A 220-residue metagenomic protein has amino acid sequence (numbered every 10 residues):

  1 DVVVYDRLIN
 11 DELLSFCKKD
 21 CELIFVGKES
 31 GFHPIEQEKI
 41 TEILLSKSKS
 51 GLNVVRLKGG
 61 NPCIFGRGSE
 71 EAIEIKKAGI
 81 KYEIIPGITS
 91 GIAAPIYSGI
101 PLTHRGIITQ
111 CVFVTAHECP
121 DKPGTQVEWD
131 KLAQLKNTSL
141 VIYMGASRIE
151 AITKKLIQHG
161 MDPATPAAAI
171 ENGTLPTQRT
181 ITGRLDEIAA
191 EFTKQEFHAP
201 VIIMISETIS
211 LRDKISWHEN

Functional and structural regions predicted by a protein language model:
D1-I88, A93, A189, V201: Class I S-adenosyl-L-methionine
D1-I9, R105, D130, M144: Proteins with a high burden of low-complexity, intrinsically disordered sequence enriched in S/T/G/P/A and R, requiring
E22-E36, I107-H117, V141: Acidic/glycine-enriched edge-of-secondary-structure segments
K49-V54, R67, Q110, T115-N220: A contiguous loop/helix-start segment that scaffolds small-molecule binding in enzyme catalytic cores
G59-K136, R179-G183: Class I SAM-dependent methyltransferase SAM-binding "motif I" and its flanking Rossmann-like core
